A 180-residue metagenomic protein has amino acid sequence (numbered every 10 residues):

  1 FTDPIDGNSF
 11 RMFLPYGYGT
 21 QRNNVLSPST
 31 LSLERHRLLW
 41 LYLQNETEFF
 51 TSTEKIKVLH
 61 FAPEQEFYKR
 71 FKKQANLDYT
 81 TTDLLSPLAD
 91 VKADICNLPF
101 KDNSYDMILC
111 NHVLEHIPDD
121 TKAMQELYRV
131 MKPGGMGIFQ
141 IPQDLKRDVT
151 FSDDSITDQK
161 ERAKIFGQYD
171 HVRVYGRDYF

Functional and structural regions predicted by a protein language model:
F1-P99: Conserved N-terminal segment of class I S-adenosyl-L-methionine
F61, Y105-L109: Hydrophobic beta-strand segment of the Class I
L84, C110, P142-D144: An acidic- and aromatic-residue-enriched active-site/binding cleft used to recognize and process polar
N97-D102, R129: Short conserved loop adjoining the S-adenosyl-L-methionine
L109-N111, K122: PRPP/pyrophosphate-binding module of the type I phosphoribosyltransferase fold
H112-H116: Short catalytic micro-motifs in class I SAM-dependent methyltransferases
P118-Y128, K132-F180: S-adenosyl-L-methionine-dependent methyltransferase catalytic module, highlighting the catalytic core
